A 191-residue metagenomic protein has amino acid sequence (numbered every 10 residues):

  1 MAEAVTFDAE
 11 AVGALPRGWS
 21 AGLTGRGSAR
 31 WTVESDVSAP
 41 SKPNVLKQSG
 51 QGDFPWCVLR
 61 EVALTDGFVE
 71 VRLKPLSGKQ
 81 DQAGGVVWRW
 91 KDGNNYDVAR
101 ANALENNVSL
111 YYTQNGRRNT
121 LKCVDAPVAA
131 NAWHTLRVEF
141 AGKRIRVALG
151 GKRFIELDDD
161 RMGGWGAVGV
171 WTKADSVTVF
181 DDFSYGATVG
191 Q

Functional and structural regions predicted by a protein language model:
M1-G25, D181-F183, Q191: Extracellular carbohydrate-recognition regions
F7, V69-V71, N131-V147: Short tryptophan-centered beta-strand motifs in secreted/extracellular beta-sheet-rich domains of glycan-recognition
V12, Q48-N115: Secretory/extracellular carbohydrate-interaction modules and structurally similar beta-sandwich "look-alikes"
A14-V45, G52-D53: Extracellular glycan-recognition surfaces and repeat-rich motifs
P55-V62, K122-V128, V168-V170: Beta-strand-rich interaction surfaces with strong enrichment in secreted/lumenal proteins
Q114-R137: Short, aromatic/His-centered strand-loop micro-motif at the edge of beta-sheets
A148-G169, K173: Short, solvent-exposed beta-strand-to-loop segments that form ligand-recognition rims of beta-rich domains
T172-D182: Extracellular carbohydrate recognition
